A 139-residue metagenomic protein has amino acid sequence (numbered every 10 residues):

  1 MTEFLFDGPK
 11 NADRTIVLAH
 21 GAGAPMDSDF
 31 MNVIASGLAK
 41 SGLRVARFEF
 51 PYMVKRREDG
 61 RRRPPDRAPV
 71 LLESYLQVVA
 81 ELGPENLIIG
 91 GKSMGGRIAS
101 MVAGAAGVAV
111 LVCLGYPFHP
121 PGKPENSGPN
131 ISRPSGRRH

Functional and structural regions predicted by a protein language model:
M1-L87: Serine-hydrolase catalytic machinery in alpha/beta-hydrolase-like enzymes
S41, A106-G107, S135: Short, structured coil segments at secondary-structure junctions
F50-P51, C113-P121: Active-site nucleophile loop of the alpha/beta-hydrolase fold
G91-G95, A99: Gly/Ala-rich beta-loop-alpha elbow adjacent to hydrolase catalytic centers
I98-V102, G122: Hydrolases whose catalytic domains are alpha/beta-hydrolase-1, hotdog thioesterase, or metallo-beta-lactamase-like
M101-V110: Conserved hydrolase catalytic core segment
P120-H139: The feature captures the conserved acid-bearing segment of alpha/beta-hydrolase catalytic domains
